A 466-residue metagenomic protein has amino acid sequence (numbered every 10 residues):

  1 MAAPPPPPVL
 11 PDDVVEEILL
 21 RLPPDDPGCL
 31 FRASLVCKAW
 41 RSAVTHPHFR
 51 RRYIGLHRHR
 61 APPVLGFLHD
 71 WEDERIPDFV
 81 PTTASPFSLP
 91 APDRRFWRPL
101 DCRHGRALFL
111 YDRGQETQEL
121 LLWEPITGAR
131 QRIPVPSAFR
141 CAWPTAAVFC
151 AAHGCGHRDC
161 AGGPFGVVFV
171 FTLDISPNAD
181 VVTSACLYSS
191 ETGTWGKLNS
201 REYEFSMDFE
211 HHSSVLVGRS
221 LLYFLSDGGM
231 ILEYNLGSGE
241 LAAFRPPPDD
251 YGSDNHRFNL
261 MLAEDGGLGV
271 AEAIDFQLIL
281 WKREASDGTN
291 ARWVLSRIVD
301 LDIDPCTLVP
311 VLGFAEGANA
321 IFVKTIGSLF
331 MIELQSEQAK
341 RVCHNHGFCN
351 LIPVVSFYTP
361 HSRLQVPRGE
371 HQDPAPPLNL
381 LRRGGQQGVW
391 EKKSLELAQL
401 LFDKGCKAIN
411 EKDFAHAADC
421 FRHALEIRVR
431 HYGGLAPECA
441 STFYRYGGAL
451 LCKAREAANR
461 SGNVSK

Functional and structural regions predicted by a protein language model:
M1-N379: N-terminal entry/capping and adjacent linker segments that precede and initiate structured domains
G385-Q399: TPR-adjacent "capping" and linker segments in tetratricopeptide-repeat scaffold/adaptor proteins
S394, G433-C439: Helix N-cap/loop-to-helix boundary motif
L425-V429: Amphipathic alpha-helical segments of tetratricopeptide repeats
L451-K466: Short coil/linker segments at helix-helix boundaries
